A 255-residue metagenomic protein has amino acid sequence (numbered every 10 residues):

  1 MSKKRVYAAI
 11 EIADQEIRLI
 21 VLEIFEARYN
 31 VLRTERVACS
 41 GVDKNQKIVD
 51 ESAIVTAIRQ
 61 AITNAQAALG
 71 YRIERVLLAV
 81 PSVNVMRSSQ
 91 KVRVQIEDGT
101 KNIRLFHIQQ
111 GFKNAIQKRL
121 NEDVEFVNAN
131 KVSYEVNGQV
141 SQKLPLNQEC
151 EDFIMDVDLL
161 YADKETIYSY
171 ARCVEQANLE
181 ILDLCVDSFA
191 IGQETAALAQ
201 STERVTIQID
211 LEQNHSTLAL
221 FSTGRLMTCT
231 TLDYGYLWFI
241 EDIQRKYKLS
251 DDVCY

Functional and structural regions predicted by a protein language model:
M1-E16, I20-V76, V80-T206, R225-M227: Nucleotide/phosphate-binding catalytic cleft detector across ATP-hydrolyzing and phosphate-transferring enzymes
A196-Y255: Acidic, glycine-rich loop-and-beta core segments that form the ion-binding/anion-interacting portion of active sites
